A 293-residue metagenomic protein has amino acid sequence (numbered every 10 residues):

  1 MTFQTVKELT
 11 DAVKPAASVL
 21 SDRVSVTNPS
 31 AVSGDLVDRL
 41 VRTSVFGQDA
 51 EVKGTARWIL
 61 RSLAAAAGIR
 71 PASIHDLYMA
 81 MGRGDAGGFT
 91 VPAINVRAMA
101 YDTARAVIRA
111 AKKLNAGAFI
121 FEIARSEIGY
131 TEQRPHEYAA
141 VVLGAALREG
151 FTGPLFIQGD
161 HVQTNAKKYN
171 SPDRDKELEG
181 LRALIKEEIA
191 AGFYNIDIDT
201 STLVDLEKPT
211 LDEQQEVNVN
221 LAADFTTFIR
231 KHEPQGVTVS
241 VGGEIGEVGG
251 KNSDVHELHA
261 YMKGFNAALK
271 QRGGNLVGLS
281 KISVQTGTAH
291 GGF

Functional and structural regions predicted by a protein language model:
M1-G159, N165-E179, A183-E188, F193: Alpha/beta catalytic barrel-like cores
R105-A118, H136-E137, G144-E149, S171-F293: Alpha/beta enzyme core
